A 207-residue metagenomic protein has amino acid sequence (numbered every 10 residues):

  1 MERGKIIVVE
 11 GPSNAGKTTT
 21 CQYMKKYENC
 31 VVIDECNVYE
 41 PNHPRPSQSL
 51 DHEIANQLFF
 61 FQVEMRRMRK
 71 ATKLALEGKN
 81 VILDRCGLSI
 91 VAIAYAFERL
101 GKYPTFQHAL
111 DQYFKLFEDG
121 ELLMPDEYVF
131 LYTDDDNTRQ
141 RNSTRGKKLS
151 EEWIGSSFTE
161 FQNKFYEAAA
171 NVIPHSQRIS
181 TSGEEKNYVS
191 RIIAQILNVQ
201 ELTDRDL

Functional and structural regions predicted by a protein language model:
V9: Hydrophobic anchor at the beta1->P-loop junction of P-loop NTPases
N14: Walker A (P-loop) phosphate-binding loop of P-loop NTPases
K17: Conserved lysine of the Walker
T20, M24: Hydrophobic positions on the alpha1 helix immediately C-terminal to the Walker A/P-loop
K25-T72: Conserved substrate/cofactor phosphate-moiety recognition/catalytic segment in nucleotide-dependent phosphotransferases
Q57-E121: Glycine-rich phosphate-binding loop used to anchor ATP phosphates in small-molecule kinases, encompassing both
I93-K164: A glycine- and Lys/Arg-enriched "phosphate-lid" helix/loop adjacent to the NTP-binding pocket of small-molecule kinases
R139-L207: NTP-dependent small-molecule kinase module
